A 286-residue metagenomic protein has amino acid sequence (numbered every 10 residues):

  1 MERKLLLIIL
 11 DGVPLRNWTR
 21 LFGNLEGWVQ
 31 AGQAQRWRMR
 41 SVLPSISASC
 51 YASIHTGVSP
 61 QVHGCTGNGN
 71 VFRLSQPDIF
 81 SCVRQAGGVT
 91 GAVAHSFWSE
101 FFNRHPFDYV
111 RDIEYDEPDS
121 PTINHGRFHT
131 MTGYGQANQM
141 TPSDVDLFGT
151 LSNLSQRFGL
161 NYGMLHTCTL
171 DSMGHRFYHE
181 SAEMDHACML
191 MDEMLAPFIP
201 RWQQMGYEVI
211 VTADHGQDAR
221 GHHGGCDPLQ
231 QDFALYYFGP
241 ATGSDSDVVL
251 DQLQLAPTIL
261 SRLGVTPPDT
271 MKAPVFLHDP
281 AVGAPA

Functional and structural regions predicted by a protein language model:
M1-A286: Feature captures the catalytic ectodomains and active-site-proximal regions of enzymes that hydrolyze or transfer
